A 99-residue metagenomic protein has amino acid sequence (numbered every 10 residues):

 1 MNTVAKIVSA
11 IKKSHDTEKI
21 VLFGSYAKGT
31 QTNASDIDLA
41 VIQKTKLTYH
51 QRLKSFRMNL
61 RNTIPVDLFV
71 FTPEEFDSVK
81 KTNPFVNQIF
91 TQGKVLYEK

Functional and structural regions predicted by a protein language model:
M1-K19, A27-A34, Q43-K99: Catalytic core of pol beta-like nucleotidyltransferases
